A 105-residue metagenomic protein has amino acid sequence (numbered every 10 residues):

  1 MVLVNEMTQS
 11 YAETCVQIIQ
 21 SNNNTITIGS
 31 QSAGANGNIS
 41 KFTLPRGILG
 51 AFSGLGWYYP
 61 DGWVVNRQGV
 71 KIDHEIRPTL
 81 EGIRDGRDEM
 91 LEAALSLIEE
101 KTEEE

Functional and structural regions predicted by a protein language model:
M1-E105: C-terminal "post-core" interaction segments
